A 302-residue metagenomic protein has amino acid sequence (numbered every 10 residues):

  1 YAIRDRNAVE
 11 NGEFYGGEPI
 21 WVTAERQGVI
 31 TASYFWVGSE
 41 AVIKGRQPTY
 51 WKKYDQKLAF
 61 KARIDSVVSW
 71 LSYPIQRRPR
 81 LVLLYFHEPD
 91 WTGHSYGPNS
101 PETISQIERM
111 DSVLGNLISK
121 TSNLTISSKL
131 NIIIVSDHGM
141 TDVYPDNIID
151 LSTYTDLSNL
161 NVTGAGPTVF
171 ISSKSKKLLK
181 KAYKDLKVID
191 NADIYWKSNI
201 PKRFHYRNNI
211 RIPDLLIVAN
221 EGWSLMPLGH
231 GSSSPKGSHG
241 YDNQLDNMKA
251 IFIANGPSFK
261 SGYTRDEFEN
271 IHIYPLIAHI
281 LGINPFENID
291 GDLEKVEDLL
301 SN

Functional and structural regions predicted by a protein language model:
Y1-G97: His/Asp/Glu-rich, glycine-adjacent segments that coordinate divalent cations and/or stabilize oxyanion chemistry on
R6-N11, W21, K53-D55, P101-I104 (+3 more regions): Second-shell loop/turn segments in exported
A24, P79-H87, Q106-L117, L130-G139 (+3 more regions): Beta-strand elements within well-structured catalytic alpha/beta cores of enzymes that handle phosphate/sulfate esters
R26-A32, Q76-V82, I126-N131, I189-D193 (+2 more regions): Loop/turn elements at helix/coil->beta-strand transitions in domains of secreted/extracellular proteins
T49-Q76, T103-S112, Y154-T168: Acidic, His- and aromatic-enriched active-site or binding-groove loops in soluble protein domains that engage sugars
F60-S72, P89-L130, K180-K181, I277: A long, amphipathic alpha-helix that forms part of the scaffold/cap immediately adjacent to metal-dependent active
K129, S136-K174: Acidic/histidine-rich catalytic neighborhood
T163-L276: Active-site neighborhoods of enzymes that stabilize oxyanions during catalysis
